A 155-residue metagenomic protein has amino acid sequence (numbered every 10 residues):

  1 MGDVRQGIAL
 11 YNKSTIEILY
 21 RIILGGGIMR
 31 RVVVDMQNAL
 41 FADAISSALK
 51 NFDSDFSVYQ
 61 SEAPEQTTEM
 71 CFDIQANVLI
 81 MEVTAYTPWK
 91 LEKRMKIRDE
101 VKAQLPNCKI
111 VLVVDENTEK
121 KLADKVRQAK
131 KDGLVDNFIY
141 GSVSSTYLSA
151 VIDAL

Functional and structural regions predicted by a protein language model:
G2-V33, Q37-S46, V143-L155: Non-catalytic signal-transmission and effector/linker regions of two-component phosphorelay proteins
A39-S61: Two-component/phosphorelay signaling modules centered on CheY-like receiver
I45-L49, K96-E100, L122-K131: Short, aromatic/basic amphipathic alpha-helical patches
E62-V78, P88: Acidic, metal-coordinating helix/loop segments flanking the phosphotransfer/catalytic sites of two-component signaling
F72-I74, E100-N107: Conserved phosphotransfer cores of two-component systems
L79, I110, N137-F138: Two-component signal transduction core modules
L79-Q104, V114-N117, K125: Conserved phosphotransfer microenvironments
V114-A154: Output/docking surface of receiver
